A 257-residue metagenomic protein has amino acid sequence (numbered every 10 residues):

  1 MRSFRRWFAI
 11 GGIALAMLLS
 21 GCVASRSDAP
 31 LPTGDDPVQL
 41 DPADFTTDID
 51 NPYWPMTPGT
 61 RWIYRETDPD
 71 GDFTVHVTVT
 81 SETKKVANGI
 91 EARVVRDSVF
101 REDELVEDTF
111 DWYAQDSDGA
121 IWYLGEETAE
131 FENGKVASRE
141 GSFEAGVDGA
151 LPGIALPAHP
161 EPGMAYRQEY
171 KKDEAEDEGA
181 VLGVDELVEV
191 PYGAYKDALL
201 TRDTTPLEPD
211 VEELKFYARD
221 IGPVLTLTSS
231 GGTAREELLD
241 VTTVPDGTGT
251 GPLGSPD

Functional and structural regions predicted by a protein language model:
M1-G11: Bacterial N-terminal signal peptides that target proteins for export
L18-G21: C-terminal motif of bacterial Sec signal peptides marking the signal peptidase cleavage site
V23-D257: Conserved functional acidic sites
